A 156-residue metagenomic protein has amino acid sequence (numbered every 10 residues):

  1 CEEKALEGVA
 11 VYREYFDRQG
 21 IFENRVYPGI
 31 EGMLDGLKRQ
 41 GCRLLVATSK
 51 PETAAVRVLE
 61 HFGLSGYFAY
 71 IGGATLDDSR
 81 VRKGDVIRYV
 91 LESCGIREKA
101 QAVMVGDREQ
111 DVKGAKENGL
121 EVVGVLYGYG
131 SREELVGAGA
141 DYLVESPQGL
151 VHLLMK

Functional and structural regions predicted by a protein language model:
C1-G32, Q40-C42, A100: Metal-dependent phosphoesterase signature
F22, S65-A69, R97: Conserved H-loop
R25-G29, K50, D107, Y127-G130 (+1 more regions): Short beta->alpha linker loops
E31-R39, L91, V112-E117: Surface-exposed amphipathic alpha-helices with a cationic face
M33-L59: Substrate-recognition element of Asp-dependent hydrolases with the DxDx(T/V) motif
S65-R80: A short, structured active-site edge motif that brings together acidic residues
K83-K113: Conserved Lys-Pro-Asp/Glu-containing loop-to-beta segment of HAD-superfamily phosphomonoesterases, centered on
V103-E145: Acidic, Mg2+-coordinating phosphoryl-transfer loop and its flanking beta/alpha structural elements, shared across
